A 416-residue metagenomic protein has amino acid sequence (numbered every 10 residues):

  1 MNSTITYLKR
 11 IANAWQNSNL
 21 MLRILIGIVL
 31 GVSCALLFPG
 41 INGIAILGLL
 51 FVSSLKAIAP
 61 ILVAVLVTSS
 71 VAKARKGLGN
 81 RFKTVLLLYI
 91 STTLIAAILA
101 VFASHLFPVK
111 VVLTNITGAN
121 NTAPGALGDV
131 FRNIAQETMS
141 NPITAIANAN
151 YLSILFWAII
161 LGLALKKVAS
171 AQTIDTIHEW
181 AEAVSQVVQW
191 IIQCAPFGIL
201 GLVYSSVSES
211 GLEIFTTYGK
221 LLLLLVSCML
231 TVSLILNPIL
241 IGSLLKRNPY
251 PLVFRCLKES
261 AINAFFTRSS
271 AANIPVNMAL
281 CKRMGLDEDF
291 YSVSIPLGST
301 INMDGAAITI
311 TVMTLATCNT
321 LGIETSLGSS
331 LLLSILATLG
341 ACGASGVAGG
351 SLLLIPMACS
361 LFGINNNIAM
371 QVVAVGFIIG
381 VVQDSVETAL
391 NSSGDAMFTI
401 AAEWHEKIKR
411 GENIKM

Functional and structural regions predicted by a protein language model:
I11-L37, V52-L55, K83-P251, E412-M416: Signature of multi-pass transmembrane helix bundles
G43, L47, G79, L212-K220 (+3 more regions): Membrane-water interface of transmembrane alpha-helices in multipass transporters/channels
A45-S53, N80, T144, D175-W190 (+4 more regions): Short amphipathic alpha-helical coupling elements at transmembrane boundaries
S54, I58, I90-L94, I98 (+5 more regions): Hydrophobic transmembrane alpha-helical segments of multi-pass transport and channel proteins
V71-N80, K167-A171, S210, K246-P249 (+4 more regions): Juxtamembrane helix-boundary/capping and inter-helix hinge elements in multi-pass membrane proteins
G77-V85, Q186-Q193, R283-S299, L327-G328 (+2 more regions): Membrane-interface alpha-helices at helix entry/exit sites of multi-pass transporters
E259-A341, K409-M416: Helix-loop-helix junctions within the multi-pass membrane cores of secondary transporters/permeases
V312-M416: Transmembrane alpha-helical segments and their short flanking loops that form helix-hairpins/helix-helix interfaces
